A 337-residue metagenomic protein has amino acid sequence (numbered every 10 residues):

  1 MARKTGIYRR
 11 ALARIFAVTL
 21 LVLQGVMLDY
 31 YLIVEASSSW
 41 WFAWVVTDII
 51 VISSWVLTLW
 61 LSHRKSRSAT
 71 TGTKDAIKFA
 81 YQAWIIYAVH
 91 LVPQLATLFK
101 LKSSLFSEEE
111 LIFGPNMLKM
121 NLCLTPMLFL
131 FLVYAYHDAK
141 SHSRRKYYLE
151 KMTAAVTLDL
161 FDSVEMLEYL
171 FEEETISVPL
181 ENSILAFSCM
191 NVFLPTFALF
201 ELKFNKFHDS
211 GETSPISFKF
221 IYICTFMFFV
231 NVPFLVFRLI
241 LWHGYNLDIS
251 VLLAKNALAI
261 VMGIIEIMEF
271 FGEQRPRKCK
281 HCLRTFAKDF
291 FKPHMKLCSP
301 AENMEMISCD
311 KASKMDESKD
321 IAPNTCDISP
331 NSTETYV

Functional and structural regions predicted by a protein language model:
M1-M127: N-terminal signal-anchor/initial transmembrane insertion module of eukaryotic multi-pass membrane proteins
M1-R3, T333-V337: A positional/structural detector of protein chain ends, strongest at the extreme C-terminus and weakly at the extreme
G6-T19, A43-I50, F79-V92, G114-L122 (+5 more regions): Physicochemical signature of membrane-embedded alpha-helices that form the seven-helix bundle of GPCRs, emphasizing
L130-Y245, A259-Q274: Multipass alpha-helical transmembrane domains of eukaryotic endomembrane proteins
C279-C282: Short cysteine-rich clusters marking metal-coordination/redox-active sites
A287: Short functional micro-motifs and their immediate structural scaffolds
F290-S308: C-terminal recognition-helix end and immediately following basic linker of small zinc-binding "finger" domains
N303-D320: Intrinsically disordered linkers and flanking regulatory tails adjacent to Zn-binding modules
